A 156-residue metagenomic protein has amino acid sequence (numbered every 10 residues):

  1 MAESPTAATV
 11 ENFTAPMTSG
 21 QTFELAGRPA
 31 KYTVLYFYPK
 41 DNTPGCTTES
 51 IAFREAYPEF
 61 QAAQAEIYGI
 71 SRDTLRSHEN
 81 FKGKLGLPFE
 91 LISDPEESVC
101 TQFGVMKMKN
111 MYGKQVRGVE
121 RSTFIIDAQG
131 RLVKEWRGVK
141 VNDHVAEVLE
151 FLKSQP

Functional and structural regions predicted by a protein language model:
M1-P156: Chalcogenol-based redox active-site neighborhoods
